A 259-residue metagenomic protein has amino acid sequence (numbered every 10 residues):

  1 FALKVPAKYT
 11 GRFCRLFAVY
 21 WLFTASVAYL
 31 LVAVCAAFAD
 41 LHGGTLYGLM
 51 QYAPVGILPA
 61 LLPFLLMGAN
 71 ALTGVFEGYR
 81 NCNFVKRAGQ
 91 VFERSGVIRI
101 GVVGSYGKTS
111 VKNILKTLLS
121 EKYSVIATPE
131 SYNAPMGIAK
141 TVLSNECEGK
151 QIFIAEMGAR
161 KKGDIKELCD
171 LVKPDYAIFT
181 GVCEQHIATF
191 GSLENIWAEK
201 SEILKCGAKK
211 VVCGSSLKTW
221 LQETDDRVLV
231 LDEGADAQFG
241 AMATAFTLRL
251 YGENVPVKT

Functional and structural regions predicted by a protein language model:
F1, V34-G48, Y52-A60, F64 (+2 more regions): ATP-dependent carboxylate-amine ligase catalytic core
A2-L22, F38-H42: Transmembrane alpha-helical segments that serve as helix-helix packing and pore/cofactor-lining elements in multipass
G11, R94, T117-L119, Q238-G240 (+1 more regions): A generic structural signal for short, solvent-exposed coil/turn residues that cap or connect secondary-structure
Y20-C35: Canonical alpha-helical transmembrane segments of integral membrane proteins
R99-L119: Glycine-rich phosphate-binding P-loop
V102, E148-Q151, L248-V255: A polyampholytic, Gly/Pro-enriched intrinsically disordered region
S105, E130, G214: Cofactor-binding loop segments of dinucleotide-utilizing enzymes, especially the Rossmann-like FAD- and NAD(P)+-binding
F179-T259: Acidic, Mg2+-coordinating active-site environments of NTP-dependent enzymes
